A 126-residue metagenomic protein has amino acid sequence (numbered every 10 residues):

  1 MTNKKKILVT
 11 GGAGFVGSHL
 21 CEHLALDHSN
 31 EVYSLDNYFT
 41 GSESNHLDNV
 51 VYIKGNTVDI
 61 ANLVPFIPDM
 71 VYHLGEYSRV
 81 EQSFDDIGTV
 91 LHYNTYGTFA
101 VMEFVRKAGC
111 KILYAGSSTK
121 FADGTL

Functional and structural regions predicted by a protein language model:
M1-L126: N-terminal Rossmann-like NAD(P)+-binding domain of SDR-like oxidoreductases, especially those catalyzing
